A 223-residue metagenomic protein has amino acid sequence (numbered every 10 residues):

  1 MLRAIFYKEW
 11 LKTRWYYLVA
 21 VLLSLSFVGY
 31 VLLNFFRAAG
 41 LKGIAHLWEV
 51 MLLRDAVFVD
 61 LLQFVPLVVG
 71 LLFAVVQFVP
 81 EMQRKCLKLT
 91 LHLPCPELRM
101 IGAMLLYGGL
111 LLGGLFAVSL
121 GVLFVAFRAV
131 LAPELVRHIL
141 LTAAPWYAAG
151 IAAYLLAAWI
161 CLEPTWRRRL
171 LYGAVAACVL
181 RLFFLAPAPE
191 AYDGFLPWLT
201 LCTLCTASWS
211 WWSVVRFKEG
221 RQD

Functional and structural regions predicted by a protein language model:
M1-F64, V76, P80-E81, L162 (+1 more regions): Hydrophobic alpha-helical transmembrane segments
Y7, L11-W15, V19, L98-L115: Alpha-helical transmembrane segments of multi-pass membrane proteins
S24, V28-L32, F36-A39, G43-G70 (+2 more regions): Secretory targeting signals
Q77-Y107: Helix-loop-helix units of permease transmembrane domains in multi-pass membrane transporters, especially ABC
